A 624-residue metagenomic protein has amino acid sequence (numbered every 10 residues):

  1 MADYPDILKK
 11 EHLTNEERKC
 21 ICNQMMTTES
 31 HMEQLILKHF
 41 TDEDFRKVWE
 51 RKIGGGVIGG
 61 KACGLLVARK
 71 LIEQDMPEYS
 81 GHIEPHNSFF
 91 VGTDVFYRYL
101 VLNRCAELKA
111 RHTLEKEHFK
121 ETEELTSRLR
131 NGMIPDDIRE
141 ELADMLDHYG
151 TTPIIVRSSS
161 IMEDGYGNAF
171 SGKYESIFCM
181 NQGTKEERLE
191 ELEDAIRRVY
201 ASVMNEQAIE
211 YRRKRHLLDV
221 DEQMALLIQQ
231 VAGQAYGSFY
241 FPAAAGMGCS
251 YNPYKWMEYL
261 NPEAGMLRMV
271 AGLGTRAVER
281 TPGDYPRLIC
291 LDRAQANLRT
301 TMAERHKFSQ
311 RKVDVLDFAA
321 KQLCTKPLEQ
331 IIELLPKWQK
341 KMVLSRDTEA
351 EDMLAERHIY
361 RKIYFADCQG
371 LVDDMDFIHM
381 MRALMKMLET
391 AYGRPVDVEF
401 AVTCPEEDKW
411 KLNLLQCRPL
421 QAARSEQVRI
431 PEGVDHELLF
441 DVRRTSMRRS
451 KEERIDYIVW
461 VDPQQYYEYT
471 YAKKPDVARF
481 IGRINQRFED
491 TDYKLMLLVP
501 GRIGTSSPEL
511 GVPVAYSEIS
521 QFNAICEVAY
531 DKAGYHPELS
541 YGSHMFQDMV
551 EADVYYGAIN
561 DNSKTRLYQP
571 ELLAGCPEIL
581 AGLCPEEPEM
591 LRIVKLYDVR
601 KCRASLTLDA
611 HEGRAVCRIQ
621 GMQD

Functional and structural regions predicted by a protein language model:
M1-E43: His/Asp/Glu-rich acidic catalytic environments and adjacent acidic regulatory segments
T27-E78, M133-Y530, D548, G575-D624: Conserved mixed alpha/beta core segments that line enzyme active sites in large multi-domain catalysts
E78-P85: An N-terminal structural lobe/cap that precedes and organizes the functional/catalytic core across diverse proteins
S88: Conserved, mostly hydrophobic/aromatic
V91-T93: Short loop-to-beta-strand entry elements in the cores of soluble alpha/beta enzymes
F96-L108, A169-F170: Glycine-rich loop at the start of a catalytic domain that most often binds anionic cofactors/ligands
C105-R128: N-terminal leader/propeptide and maturation segments of large enzyme subunits in energy/redox metabolism and hydrolases
Y530-L572: Polybasic, proline/glycine-rich intrinsically disordered low-complexity segments
